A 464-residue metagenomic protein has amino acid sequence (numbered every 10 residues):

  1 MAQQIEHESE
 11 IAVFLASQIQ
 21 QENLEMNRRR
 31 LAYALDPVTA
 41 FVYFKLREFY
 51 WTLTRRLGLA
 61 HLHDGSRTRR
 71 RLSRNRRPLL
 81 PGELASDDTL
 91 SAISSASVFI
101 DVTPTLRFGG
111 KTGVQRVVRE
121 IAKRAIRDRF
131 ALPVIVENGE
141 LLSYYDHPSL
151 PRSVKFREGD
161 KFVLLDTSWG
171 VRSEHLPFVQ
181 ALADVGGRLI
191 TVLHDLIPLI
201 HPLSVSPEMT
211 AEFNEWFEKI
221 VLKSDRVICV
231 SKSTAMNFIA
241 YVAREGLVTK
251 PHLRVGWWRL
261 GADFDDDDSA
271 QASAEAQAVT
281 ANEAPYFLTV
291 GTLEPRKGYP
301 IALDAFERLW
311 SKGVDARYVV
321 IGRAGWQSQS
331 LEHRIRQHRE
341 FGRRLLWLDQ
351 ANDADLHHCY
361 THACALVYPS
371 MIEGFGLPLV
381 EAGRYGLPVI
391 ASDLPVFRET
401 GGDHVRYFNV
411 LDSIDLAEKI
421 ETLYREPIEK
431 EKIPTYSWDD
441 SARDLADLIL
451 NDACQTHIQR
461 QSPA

Functional and structural regions predicted by a protein language model:
Q3-A464: Carbohydrate transferase catalytic cores enriched for Leloir-type hexosyltransferases
